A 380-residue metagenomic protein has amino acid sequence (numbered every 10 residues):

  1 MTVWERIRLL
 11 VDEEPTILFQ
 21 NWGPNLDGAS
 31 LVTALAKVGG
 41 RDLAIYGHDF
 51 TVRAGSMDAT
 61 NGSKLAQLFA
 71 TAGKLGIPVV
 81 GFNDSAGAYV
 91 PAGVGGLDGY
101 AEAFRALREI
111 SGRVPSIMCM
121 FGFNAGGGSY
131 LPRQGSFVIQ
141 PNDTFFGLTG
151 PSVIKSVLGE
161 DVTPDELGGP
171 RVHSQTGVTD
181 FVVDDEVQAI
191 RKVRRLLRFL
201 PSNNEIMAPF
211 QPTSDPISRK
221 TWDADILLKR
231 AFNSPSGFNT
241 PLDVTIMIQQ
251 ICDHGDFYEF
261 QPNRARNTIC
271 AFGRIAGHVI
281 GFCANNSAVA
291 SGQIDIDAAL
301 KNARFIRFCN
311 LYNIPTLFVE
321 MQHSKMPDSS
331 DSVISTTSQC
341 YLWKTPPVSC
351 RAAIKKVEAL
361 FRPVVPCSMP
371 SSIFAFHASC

Functional and structural regions predicted by a protein language model:
M1-C380: Ligand-binding clefts of soluble mixed alpha/beta catalytic domains
